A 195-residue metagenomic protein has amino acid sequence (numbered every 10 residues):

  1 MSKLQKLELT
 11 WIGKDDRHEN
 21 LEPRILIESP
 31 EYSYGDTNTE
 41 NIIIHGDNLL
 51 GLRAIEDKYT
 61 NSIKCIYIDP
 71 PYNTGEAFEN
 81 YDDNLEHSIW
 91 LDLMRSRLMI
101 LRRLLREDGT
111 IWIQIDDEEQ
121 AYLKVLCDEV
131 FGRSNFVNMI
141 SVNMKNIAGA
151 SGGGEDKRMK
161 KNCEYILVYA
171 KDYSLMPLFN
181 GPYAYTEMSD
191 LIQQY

Functional and structural regions predicted by a protein language model:
M1-Y67, T74-I89, L93-S96: DnaQ-like (DEDDh/DEDDy) 3′-5′ exonuclease domain used for proofreading and 3′-end trimming on nucleic acids
A54-I55, Y122-L126, S151-G153: A short acidic (Asp/Glu
T60, Y81-L85, L126-F131, G154-M159 (+1 more regions): Short secondary-structure boundary/capping segments
Y72-N73, D117-Q120, M144-I147, D172-M176: Conserved nucleotide-binding/hydrolysis micro-motifs of P-loop NTPases
E76-Y81, L123-V125, M139, F179-P182: Short, solvent-exposed loop/turn and secondary-structure capping segments
H87-S141: Conserved Class I SAM-dependent methyltransferase catalytic core
A148-Y195: Flexible, glycine-/basic-rich loop-and-beta segments that form/coincide with the SAM-dependent methyltransferase
